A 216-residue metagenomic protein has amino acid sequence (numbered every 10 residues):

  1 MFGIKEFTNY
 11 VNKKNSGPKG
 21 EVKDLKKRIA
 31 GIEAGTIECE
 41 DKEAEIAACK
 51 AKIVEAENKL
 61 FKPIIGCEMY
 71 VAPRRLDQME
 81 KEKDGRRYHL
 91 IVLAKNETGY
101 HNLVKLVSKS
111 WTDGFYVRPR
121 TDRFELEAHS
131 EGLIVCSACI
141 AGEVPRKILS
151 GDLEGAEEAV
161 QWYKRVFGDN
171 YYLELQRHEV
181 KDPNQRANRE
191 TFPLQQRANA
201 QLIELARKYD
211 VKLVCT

Functional and structural regions predicted by a protein language model:
M1-T216: Phosphodiester-processing cores and adjacent nucleic acid-binding clamps
